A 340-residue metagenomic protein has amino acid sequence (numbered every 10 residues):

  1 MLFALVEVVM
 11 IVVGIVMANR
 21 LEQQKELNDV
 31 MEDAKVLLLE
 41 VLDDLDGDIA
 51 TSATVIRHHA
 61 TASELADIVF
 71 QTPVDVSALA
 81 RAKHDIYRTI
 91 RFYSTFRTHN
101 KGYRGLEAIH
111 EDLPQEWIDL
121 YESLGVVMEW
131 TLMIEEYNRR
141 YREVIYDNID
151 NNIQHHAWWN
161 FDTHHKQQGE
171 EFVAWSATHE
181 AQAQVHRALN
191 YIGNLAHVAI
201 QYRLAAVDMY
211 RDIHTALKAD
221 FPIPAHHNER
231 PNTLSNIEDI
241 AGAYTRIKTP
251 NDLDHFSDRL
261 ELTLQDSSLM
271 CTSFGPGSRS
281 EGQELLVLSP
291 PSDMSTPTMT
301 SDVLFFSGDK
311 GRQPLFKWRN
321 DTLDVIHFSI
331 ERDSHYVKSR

Functional and structural regions predicted by a protein language model:
M1-L2, V16, R20-T233, N251 (+1 more regions): Long, hydrophobic alpha-helical segments that serve as membrane-spanning/inserting helices
M1-V12: N-terminal signal-anchor/signal peptide hydrophobic helix marking the start of the first transmembrane segment
V8, Q23, G282-L285: Intrinsic disorder/low-complexity segments enriched in polar/small residues
I223-R340: Peripheral terminal and inter-domain segments
